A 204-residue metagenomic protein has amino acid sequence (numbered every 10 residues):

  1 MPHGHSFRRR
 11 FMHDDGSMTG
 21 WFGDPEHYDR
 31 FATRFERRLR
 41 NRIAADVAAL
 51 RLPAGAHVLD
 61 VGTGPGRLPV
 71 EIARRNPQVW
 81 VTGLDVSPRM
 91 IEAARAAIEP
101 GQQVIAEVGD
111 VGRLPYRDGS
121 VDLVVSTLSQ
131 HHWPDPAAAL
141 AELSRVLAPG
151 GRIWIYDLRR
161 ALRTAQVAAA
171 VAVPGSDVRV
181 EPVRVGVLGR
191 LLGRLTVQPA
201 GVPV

Functional and structural regions predicted by a protein language model:
P2-R51, R67-E71: Conserved class I S-adenosyl-L-methionine
L59, P65-R113: Class I SAM-dependent methyltransferase SAM/SAH-binding core
G112-L123: A short acidic, Gly/Pro-enriched loop at the edge of an enzyme's catalytic core that lines a small-molecule cofactor
L123-P134: A short SAM/SAH-binding and catalytic strip from SAM-dependent methyltransferases
A137-P149: A short glycine-rich, Lys/Arg-flanked "PGG" loop and its adjoining helix->strand segment in the class I
G151-D157: Conserved beta-strand signature within the Rossmann-like core of class I S-adenosyl-L-methionine
L158-R163, V185: Short "lid" loop at the C-terminus of a central beta-strand within the Rossmann-like core of SAM-dependent
S176, V185-V204: Core SAM-dependent methyltransferase catalytic element
